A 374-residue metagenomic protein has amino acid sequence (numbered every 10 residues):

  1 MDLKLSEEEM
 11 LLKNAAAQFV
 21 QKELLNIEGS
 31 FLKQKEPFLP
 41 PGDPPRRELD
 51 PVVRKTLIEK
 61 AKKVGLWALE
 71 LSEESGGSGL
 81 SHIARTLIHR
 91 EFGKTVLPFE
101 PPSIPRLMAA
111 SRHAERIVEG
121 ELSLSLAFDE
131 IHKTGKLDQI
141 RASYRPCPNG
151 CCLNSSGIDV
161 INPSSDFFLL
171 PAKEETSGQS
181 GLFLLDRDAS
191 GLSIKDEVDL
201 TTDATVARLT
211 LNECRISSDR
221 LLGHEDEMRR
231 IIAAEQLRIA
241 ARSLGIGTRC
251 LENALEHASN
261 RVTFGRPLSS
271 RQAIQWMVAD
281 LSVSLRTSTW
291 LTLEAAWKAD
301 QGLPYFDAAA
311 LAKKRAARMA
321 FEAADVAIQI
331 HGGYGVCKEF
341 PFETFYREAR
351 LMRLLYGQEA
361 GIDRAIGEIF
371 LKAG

Functional and structural regions predicted by a protein language model:
M1-P101, F370-G374: Amphipathic, small/basic residue-rich leader segments at the start of a protein or domain
D2-L5, L87-I88, R106, H331-G374: Glycine-rich phosphate/cofactor-binding loops in nucleotide/flavin-utilizing enzymes
D2-N14, L192-R286, M352, G374: Glycine-rich beta->alpha junctions and the first turn(s) of the following alpha-helix
E28-P45, L255, S259, T263-R266 (+2 more regions): C-terminal helix-coil-helix/basic helical segment that borders enzyme active sites and/or dimer interfaces and provides
P98-R116, T134-L137: N-terminal glycine-rich flavin-associated loop
G120-I131: A short, Trp-centered hydrophobic/proline-enriched beta-strand micro-motif
G150, N154-S193: A short core secondary-structure module
I158-P163, I239, L351-Q358: Glycine-rich phosphate/pyrophosphate-binding beta-alpha loops
